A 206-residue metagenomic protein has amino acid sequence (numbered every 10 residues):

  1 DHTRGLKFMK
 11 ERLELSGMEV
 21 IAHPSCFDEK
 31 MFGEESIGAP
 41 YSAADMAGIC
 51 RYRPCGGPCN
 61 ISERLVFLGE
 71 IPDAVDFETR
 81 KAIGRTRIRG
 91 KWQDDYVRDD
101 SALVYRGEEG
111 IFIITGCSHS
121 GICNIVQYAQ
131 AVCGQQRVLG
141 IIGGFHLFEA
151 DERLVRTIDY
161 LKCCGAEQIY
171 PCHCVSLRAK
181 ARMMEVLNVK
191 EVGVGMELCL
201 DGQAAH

Functional and structural regions predicted by a protein language model:
D1-G57, I71-T79, K162-I169: Active-site HxH/HxHxD metal-binding segment of metal-dependent hydrolases
H2-E11, Y96-A102, R106-I113, C117-G193: Cap/insert and terminal regions of metallo-dependent hydrolase folds
K30, S62, G69, V75-E78 (+2 more regions): Short acidic/glycine-rich loop or secondary-structure boundary segments that cap or lie
K30-G33, E149-D151, C199-A204: Short, charged, surface-exposed secondary-structure boundary motifs
E35-S36, G57-E108: Active-site-proximal loop/helix segment associated with metal-binding centers of metalloenzymes
I49-R53, R64, V186-V192: Active-site regions of enzymes building and remodeling cell-envelope glycoconjugates
V189-H206: Short, basic/aromatic-enriched C-terminal tail that caps enzymatic domains
